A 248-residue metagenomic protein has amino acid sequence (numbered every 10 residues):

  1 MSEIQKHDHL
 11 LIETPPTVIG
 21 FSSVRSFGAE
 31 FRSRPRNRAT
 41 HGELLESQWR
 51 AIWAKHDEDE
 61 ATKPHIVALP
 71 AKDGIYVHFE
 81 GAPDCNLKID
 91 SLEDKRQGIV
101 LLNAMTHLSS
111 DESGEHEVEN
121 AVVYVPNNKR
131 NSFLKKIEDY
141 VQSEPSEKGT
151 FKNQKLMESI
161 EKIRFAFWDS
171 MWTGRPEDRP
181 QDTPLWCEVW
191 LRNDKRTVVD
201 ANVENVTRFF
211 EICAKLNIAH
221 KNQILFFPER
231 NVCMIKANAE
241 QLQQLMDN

Functional and structural regions predicted by a protein language model:
M1-I212, N248: Autoinhibitory N-terminal propeptides
V203, N222-I224: Short acidic alpha-helix initiation/capping motifs at coil-to-helix transition points, especially at protein N-termini
L216-H220: Beta-strand-enriched, solvent-exposed domains that form extended recognition/catalytic surfaces
L225-N231, K236, E240-N248: Protease zymogen maturation seam
